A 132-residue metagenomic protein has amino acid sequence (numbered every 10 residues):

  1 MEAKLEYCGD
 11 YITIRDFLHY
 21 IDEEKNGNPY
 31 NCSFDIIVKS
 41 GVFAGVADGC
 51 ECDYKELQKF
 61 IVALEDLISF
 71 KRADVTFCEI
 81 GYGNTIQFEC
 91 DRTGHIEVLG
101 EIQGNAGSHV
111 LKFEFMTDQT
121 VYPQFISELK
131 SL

Functional and structural regions predicted by a protein language model:
M1-A3, R72-A73, I96: Short, hydrophobic/aromatic-rich segments at coil-to-beta transitions
M1-V42, A47-C50, P123-I126, L132: Charged, alpha-helix-forming regions
I14-F17, A44-C52, G100, H109-T117: Short amphipathic beta-strand/extended segments with alternating polar/hydrophobic composition
N26-D35, N84-N105: Intrinsic, low-complexity N-terminal interaction/targeting segments
G45-K59, D66, R72-T76: Extended intrinsically disordered, low-complexity coil regions enriched in Ser, Thr, Gly, Ala and often Pro
L57-F60, L64, F125-L129: Short, structured motif recognition centered on aromatic/hydrophobic residues
S69-D91: Mid-chain, well-packed structural core segment of small domains
N105-L132: Mixed-charge, glycine-accented linear interaction segment located at domain edges/termini
